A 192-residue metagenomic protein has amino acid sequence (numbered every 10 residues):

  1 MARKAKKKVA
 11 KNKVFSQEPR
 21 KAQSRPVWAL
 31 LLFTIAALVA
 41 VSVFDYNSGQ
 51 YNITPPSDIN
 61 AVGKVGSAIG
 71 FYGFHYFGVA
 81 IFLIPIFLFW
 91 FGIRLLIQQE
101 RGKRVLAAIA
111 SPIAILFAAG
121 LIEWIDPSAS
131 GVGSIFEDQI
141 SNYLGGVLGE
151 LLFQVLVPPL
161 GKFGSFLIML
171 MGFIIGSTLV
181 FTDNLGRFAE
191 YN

Functional and structural regions predicted by a protein language model:
A2-N192: Alpha-helical transmembrane segments used as membrane anchors
